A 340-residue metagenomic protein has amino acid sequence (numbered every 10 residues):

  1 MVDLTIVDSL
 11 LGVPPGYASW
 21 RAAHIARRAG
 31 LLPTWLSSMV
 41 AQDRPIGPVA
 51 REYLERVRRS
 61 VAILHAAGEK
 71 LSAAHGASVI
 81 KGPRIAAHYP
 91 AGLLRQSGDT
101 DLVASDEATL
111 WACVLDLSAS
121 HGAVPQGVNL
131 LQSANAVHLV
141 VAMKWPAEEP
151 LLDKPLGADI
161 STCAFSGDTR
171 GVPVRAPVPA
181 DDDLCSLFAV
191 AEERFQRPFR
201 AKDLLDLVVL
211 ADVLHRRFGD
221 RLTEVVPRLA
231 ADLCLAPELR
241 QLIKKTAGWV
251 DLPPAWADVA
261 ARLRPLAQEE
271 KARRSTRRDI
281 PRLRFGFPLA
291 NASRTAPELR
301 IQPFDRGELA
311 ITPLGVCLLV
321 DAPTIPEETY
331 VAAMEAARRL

Functional and structural regions predicted by a protein language model:
M1-G98, A104-L340: Conserved NTP-donor binding/palm subdomain of two-metal-ion nucleotidyltransferases/polymerases, i.e., the charged
